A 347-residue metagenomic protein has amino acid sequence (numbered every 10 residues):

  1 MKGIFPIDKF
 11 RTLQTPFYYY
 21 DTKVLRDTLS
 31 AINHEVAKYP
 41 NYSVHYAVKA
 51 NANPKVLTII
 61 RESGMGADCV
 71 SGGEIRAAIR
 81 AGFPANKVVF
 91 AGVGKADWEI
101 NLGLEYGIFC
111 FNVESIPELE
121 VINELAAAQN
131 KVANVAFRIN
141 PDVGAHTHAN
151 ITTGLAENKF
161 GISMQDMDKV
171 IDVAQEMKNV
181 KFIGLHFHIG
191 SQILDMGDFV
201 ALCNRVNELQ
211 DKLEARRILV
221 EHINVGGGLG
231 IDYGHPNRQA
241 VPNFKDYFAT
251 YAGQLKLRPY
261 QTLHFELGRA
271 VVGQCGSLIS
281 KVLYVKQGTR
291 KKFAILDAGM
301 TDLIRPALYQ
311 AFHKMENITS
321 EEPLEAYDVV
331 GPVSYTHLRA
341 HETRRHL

Functional and structural regions predicted by a protein language model:
M1-A133, D172-K181, E208-I218: A charged N-terminal "starter" segment
L25, K49, S71, G103 (+5 more regions): Conserved, mostly hydrophobic/aromatic
V48-A52, G73-E74, G94, S115-P117 (+5 more regions): Active-site-proximal loop/turn and secondary-structure-junction residues that shape catalytic pockets, frequently
D142-Y284: Active-site loop/helix belt of alpha/beta enzymes
A294, A298-T301, P306-Y309: C-terminal catalytic subdomain
F312-I318: Polar, glycine-rich mid-to-C-terminal structural blocks that act as macromolecule-binding/assembly scaffolds
E322-Y335: Short, basic/aromatic beta-hairpin or loop at an interaction surface
T336-T343: Conserved small/polar residues in nucleotide/adenosyl-binding loops
